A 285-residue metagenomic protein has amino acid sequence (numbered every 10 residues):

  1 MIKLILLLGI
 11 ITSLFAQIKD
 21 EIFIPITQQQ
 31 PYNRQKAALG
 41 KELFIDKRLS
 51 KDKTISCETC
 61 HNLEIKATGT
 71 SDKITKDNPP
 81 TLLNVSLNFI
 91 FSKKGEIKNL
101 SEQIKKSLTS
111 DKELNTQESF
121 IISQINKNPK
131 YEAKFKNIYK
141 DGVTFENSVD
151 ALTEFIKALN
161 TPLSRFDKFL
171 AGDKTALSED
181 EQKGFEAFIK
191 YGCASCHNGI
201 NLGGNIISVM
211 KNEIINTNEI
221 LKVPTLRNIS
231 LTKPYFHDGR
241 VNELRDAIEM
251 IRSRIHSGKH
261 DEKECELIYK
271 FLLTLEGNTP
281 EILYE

Functional and structural regions predicted by a protein language model:
L4-S13: Sec-dependent N-terminal signal peptides
A16-E285: Periplasmic c-type cytochrome electron-transfer domains
